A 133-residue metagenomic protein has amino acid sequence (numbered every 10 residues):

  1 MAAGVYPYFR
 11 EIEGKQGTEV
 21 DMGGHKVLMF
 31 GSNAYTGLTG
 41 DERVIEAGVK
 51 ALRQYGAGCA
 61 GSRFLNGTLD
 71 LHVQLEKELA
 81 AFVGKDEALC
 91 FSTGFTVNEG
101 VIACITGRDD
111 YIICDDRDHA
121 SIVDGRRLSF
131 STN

Functional and structural regions predicted by a protein language model:
A2-A57: N-terminal "arm"/small-domain region of PLP-dependent enzymes with the aminotransferase-like
S32-N33, T93-G94, D115-R117: Fold-independent oxyanion-binding glycine-rich loops and adjacent beta-strand/coil segments at enzyme active sites
E46, K50-G94: Conserved N-terminal alpha-helix of the aminotransferase class I/II PLP-enzyme fold
G84, R108, L128-F130: Short, structured coil segments at secondary-structure junctions
C90, F95-V101, A120-I122: Short glycine/serine/threonine-rich phosphate/pyrophosphate-binding segments that cradle anionic phosphate groups
V101-A120: Conserved PLP-anchoring active-site segment centered on the Schiff-base-forming lysine
C104, S121-F130: Active-site-proximal loop->helix
